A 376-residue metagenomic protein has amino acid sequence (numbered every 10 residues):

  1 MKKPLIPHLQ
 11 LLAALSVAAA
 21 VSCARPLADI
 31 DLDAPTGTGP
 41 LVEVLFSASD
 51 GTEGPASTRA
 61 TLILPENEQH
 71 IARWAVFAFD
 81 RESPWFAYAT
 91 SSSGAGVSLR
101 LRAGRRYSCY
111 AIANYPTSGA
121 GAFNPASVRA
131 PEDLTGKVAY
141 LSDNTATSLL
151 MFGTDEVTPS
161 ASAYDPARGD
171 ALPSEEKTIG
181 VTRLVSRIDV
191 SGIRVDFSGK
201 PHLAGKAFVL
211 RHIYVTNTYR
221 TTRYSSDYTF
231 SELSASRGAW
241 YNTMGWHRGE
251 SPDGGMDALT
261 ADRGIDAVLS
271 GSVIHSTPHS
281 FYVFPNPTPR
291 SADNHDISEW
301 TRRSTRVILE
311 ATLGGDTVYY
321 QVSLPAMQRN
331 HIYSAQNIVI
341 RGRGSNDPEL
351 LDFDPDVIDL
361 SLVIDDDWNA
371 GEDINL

Functional and structural regions predicted by a protein language model:
M1-S22: Sec-dependent bacterial lipoprotein signal peptides
C23-L376: Extracytoplasmic cysteine-anchoring/structural motifs
